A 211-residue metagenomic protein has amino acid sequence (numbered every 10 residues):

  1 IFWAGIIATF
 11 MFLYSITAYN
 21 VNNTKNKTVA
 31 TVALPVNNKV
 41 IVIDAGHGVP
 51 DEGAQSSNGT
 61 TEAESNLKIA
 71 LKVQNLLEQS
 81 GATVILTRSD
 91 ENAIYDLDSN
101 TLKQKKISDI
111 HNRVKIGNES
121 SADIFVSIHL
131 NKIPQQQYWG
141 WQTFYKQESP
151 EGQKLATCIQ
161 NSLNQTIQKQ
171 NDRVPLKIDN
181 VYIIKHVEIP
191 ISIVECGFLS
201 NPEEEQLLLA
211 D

Functional and structural regions predicted by a protein language model:
I1-D211: Catalytic-site microenvironment of enzymes that process N-acetyl-hexosamine-containing cell-wall polysaccharides
